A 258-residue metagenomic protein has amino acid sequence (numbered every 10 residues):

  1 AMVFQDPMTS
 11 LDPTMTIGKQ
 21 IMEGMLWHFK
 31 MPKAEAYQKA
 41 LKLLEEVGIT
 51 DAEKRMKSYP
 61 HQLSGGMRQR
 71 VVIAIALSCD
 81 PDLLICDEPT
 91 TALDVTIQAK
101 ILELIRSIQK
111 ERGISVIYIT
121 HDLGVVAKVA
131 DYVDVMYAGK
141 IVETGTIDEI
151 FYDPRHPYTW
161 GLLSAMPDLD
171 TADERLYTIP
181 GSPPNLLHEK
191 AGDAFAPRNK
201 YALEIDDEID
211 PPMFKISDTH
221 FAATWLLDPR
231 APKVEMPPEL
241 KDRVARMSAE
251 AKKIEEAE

Functional and structural regions predicted by a protein language model:
M2, P7-K19: Conserved catalytic motifs of ABC-family nucleotide-binding domains
I17-E35, E45-I49, Q62, G145: ABC-type ATPase nucleotide-binding domains, specifically the catalytic core motifs of the NBD
E35-K54, R106, L163: Conserved ABC ATPase "signature" region
T50, T146-E255: Short catalytic/signature loops enriched in Gly
S58-L63, M67: Conserved ABC ATPase signature
S78-D82: A short, proline-enriched helix->beta-strand linker immediately N-terminal to the Walker B motif in ABC-type P-loop
I85-P89, L93-R175: P-loop NTP-binding/switch modules centered on Walker-like glycine-rich loops
